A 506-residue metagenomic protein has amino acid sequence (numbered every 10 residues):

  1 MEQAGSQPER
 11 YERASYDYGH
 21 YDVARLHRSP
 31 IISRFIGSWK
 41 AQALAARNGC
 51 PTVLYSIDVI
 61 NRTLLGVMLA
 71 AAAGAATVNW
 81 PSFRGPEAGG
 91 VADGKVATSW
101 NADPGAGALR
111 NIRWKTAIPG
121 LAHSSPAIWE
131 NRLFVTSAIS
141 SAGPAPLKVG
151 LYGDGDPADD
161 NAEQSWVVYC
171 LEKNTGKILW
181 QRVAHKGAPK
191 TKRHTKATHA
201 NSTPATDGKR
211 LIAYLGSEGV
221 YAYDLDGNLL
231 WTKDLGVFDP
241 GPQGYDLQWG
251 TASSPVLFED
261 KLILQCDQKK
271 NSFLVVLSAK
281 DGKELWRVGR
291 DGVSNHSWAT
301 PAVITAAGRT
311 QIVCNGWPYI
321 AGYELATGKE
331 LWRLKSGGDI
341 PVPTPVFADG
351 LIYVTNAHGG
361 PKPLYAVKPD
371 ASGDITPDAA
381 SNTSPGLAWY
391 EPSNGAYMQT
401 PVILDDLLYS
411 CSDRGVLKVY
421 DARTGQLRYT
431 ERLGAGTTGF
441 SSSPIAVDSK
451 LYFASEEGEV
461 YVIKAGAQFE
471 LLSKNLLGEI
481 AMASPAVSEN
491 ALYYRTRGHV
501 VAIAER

Functional and structural regions predicted by a protein language model:
G5-E9, A14, G19, R25-S29 (+3 more regions): Short, low-complexity intrinsically disordered segments enriched in A/P/G/S/L with frequent Arg, especially at protein
Y21, R28-W39, C50-S56, S140 (+3 more regions): N-terminal targeting/docking segments
H27, I32-I36, D58, D246 (+2 more regions): Compositionally biased, low-structure terminal segments
I60-V67: Sec-dependent signal peptide recognition, specifically the positively charged N-region followed immediately by
V67-A75: Hydrophobic h-region of N-terminal signal peptides that target proteins for export in Gram-negative bacteria
A75-R506: Noncatalytic, solvent-exposed loop/strand surfaces of beta-propeller-type extracellular/periplasmic domains
